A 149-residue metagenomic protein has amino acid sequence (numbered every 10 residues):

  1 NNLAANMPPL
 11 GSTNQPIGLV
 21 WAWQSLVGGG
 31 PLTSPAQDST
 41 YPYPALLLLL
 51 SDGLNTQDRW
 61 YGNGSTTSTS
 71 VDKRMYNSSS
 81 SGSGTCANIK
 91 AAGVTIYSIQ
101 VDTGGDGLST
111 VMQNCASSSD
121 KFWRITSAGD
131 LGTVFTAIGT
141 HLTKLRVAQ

Functional and structural regions predicted by a protein language model:
N1-Q149: P/S/T/G-enriched low-complexity
